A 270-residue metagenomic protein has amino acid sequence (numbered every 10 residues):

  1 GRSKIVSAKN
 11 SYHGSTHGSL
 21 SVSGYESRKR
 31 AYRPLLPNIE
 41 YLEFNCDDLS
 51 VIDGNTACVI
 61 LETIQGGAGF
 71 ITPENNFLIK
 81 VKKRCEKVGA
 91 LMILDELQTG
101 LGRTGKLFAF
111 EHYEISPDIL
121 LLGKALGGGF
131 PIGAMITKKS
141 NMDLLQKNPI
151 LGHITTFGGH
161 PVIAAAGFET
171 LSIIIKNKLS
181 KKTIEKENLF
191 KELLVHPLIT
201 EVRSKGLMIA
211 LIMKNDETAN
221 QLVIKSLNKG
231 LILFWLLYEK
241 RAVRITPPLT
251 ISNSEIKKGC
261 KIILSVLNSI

Functional and structural regions predicted by a protein language model:
G1-I270: Conserved N-terminal phosphate-binding loop of PLP-dependent enzymes in the Aspartate aminotransferase
